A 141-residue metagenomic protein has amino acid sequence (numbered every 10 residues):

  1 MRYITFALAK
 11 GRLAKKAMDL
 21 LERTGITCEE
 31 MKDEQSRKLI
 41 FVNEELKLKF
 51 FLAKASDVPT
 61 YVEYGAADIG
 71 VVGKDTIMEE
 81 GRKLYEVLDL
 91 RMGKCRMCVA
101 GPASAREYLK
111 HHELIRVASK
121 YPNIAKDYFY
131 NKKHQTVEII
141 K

Functional and structural regions predicted by a protein language model:
M1-K141: Domain-level signature for soluble enzymes in the chorismate/prephenate branch of the shikimate pathway
